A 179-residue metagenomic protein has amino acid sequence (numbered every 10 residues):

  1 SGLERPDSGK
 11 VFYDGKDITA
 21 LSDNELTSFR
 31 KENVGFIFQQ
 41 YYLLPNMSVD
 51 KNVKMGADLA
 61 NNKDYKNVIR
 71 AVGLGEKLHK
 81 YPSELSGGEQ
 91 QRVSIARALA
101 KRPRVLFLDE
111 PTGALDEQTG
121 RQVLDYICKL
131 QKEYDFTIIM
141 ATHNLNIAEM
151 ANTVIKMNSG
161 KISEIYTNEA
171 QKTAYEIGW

Functional and structural regions predicted by a protein language model:
S1: Helix-to-loop junction immediately C-terminal to a conserved catalytic motif
G9-D17, M55: Conserved ABC transporter NBD signature motif
P45-K54: Short coil-to-helix segment of the ABC ATPase nucleotide-binding domain corresponding to the Q-loop/switch region
Y81-Q91: Conserved ABC ATPase signature
A100-R104: A short, proline-enriched helix->beta-strand linker immediately N-terminal to the Walker B motif in ABC-type P-loop
L106-D109: Catalytic Walker B motif of ABC-type/P-loop ATPase nucleotide-binding domains
E117-T119: Helix N-cap at the start of a conserved alpha-helix in ABC-type nucleotide-binding domains
